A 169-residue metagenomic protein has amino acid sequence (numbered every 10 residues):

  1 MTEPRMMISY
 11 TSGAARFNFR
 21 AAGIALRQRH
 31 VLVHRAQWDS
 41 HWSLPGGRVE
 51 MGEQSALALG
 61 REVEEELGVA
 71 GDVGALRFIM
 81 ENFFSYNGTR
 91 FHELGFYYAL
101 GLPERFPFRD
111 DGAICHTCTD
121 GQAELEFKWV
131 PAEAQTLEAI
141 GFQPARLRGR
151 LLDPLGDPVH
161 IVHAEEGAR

Functional and structural regions predicted by a protein language model:
M1-A22: Acidic, metal-coordinating catalytic segment for phosphate/diphosphate chemistry, firing primarily on the Nudix
N18-A22, E93-Y97, E124: Short hydrophobic/aromatic beta-strand or adjacent loop that forms the aromatic wall/cage of a ligand/substrate-binding
A25, A99-G101, K128-P131: Short, well-ordered beta-strand micro-motif
R27-E65, V69: Conserved Nudix-box catalytic region and its N-terminal flanking loop in Nudix hydrolases and closely related
R29-V31, W38-D39, E50, N82-F83 (+1 more regions): Short, charged/polar surface micro-motifs in flexible loops or helix N-caps
S40-W42, P107-R109, A113-R169: Nudix hydrolase/Nudix homology domain
A70-I79: A short coil-to-beta-strand element that immediately follows conserved catalytic motifs
F84-A113, R150-L151: Active-site-adjacent beta-strand/loop module that shapes the phosphate/pyrophosphate-binding cleft
